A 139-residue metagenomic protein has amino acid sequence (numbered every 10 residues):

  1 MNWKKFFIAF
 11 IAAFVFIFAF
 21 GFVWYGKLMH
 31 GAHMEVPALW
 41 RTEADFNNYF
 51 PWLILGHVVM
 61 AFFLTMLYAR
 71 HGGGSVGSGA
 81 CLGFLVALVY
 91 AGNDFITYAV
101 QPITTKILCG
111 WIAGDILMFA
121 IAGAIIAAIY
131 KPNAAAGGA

Functional and structural regions predicted by a protein language model:
M1-A139: Juxtamembrane/disordered regions of integral membrane proteins
